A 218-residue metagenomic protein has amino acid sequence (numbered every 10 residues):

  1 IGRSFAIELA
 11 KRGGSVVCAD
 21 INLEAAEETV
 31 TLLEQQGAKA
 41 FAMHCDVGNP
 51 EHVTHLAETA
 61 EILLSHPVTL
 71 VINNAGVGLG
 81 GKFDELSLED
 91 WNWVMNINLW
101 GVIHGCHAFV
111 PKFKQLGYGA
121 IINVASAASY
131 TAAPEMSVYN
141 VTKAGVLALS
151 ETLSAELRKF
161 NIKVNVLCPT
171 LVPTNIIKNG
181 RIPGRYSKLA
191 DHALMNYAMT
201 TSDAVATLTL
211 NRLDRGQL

Functional and structural regions predicted by a protein language model:
I1-V17: Canonical Rossmann dinucleotide-binding motif of NAD(H)/NADP(H)-dependent dehydrogenases/reductases, specifically
G14-E28: Conserved glycine-rich Rossmann-like NAD(P)H-binding loop of the short-chain dehydrogenase/reductase
L23-E24, H44-L56, L88: The beta1-alpha1 cofactor-binding region of Rossmann-like NAD(H)/NADP(H)-dependent oxidoreductases
K82-F83, S87-N92: Substrate-binding pocket helix/loop in short-chain dehydrogenase/reductase
C106, T142: Active-site helix of classical SDR
S126: Residue(s) in the substrate-gating loop at a strand-loop-helix junction that position the organic substrate next
K159-L218: SDR active-site lid
